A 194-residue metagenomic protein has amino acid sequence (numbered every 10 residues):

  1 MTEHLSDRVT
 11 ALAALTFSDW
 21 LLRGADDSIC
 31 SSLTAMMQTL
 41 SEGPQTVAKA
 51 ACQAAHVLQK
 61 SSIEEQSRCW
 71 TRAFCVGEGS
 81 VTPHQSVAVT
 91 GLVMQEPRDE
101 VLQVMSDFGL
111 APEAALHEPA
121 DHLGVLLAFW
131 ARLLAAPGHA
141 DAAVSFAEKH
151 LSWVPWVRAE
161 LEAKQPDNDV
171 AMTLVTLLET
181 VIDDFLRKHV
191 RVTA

Functional and structural regions predicted by a protein language model:
M1-A194: Surface/interface-facing alpha-helical segments and adjacent flexible terminal/loop regions used for partner/assembly
